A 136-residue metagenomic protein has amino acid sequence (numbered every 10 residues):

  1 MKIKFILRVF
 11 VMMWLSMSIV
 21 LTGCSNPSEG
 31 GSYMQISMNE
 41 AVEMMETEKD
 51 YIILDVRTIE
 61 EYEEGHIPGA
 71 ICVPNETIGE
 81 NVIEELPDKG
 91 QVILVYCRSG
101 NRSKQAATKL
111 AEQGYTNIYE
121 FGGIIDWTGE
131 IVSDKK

Functional and structural regions predicted by a protein language model:
K2-W14, S18-N39, M44, Y51 (+2 more regions): Rhodanese-like catalytic fold shared by cysteine-dependent sulfurtransferases and DSP/PTP-type phosphatases
I53-D55: Hydrophobic beta-strand scaffold positions of dinucleotide-using enzymes
